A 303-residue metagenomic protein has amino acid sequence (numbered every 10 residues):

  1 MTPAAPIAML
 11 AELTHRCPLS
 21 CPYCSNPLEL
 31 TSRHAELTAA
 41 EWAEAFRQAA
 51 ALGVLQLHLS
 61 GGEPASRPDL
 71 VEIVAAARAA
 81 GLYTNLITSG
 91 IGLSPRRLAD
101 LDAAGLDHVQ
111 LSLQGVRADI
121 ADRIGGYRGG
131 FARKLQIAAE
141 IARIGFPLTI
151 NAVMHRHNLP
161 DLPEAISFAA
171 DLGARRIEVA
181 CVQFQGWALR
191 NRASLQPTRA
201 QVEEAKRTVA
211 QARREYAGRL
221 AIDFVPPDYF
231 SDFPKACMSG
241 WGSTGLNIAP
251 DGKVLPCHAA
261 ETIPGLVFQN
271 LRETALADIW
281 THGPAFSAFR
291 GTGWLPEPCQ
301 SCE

Functional and structural regions predicted by a protein language model:
M1-H108: Conserved alpha-helical substructure of the radical SAM core
T2-P6, G240, G291: Residue-level marker of regulatory loop/turn positions in helix-turn-helix DNA-binding domains and in histidine
L10, T14-C17, F230, P250 (+1 more regions): Residue-level signal for mature regions of secreted extracellular proteins and peptides
P18-N26, A259, E297-E303: Local cysteine-cluster metal-coordination motifs and their immediate loop/turn environment, predominantly Fe-S cluster
S20, C24, R67, R96 (+4 more regions): Residues that scaffold the ATP/ADP-binding catalytic core of kinase and kinase-like folds
A39-A43, R67, S94-R96, A118 (+4 more regions): Structural motif corresponding to alpha-helix initiation and N-cap regions
Y83, A99-A104, H108, S112-T274: Radical SAM enzyme [4Fe-4S]-AdoMet core and its adjacent flexible, acidic and glycine-rich loops/tails across
E261-E303: Membrane-interface junctions of multi-pass transporters
